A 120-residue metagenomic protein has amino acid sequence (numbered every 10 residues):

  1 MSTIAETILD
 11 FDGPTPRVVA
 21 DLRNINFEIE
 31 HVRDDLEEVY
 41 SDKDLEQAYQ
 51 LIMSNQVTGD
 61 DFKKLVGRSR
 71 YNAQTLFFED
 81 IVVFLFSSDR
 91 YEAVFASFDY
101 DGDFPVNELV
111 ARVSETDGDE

Functional and structural regions predicted by a protein language model:
M1-E120: Non-catalytic interaction/Regulatory regions outside core domains
